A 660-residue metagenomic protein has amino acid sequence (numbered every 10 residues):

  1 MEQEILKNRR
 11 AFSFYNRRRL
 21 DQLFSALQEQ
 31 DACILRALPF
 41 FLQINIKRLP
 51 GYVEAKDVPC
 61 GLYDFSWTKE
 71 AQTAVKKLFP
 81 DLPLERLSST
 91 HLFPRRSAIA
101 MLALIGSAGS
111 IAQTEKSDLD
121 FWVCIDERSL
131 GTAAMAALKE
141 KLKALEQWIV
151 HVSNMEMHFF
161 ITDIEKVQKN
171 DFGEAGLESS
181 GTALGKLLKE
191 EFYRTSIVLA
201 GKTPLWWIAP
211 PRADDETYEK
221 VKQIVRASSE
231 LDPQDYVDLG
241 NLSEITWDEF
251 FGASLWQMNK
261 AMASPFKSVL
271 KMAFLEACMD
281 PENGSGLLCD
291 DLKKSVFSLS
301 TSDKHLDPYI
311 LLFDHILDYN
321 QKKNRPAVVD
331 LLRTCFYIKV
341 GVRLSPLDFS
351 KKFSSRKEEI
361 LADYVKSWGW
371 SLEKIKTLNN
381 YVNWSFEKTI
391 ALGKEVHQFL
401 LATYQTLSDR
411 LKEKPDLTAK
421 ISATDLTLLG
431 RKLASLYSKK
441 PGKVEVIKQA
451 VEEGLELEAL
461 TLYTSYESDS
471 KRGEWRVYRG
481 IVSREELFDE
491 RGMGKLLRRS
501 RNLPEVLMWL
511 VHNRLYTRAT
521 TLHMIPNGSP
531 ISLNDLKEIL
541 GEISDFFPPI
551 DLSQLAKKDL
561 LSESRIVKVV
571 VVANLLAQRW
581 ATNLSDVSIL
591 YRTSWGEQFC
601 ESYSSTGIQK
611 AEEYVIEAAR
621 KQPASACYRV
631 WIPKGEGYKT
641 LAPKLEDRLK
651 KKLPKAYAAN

Functional and structural regions predicted by a protein language model:
M1-F79, Q168-S179, F192-N660: Nucleotidyltransferase catalytic cores
A55-K116: Well-ordered mid-protein domain cores that form the structural environment of catalytic cofactors
R95, E115, A134-L138, N324 (+1 more regions): Active-site-proximal structural scaffolding
A103, S110-M135, E156-I161: Catalytic metal-binding acidic patch
L119-E127, A137-K143, R333-T334, S350-A362: Amphipathic alpha-helical scaffolding segments
E127-L130, D163-Q168, G341: Short loop/turn segments at secondary-structure transitions that flank enzyme active sites
A136-E174: Polymerase palm active-site segment centered on the conserved acidic dipeptide of motif C
L177-L187: Acidic, Ser/Thr-rich peripheral helices and adjacent loops at domain boundaries
